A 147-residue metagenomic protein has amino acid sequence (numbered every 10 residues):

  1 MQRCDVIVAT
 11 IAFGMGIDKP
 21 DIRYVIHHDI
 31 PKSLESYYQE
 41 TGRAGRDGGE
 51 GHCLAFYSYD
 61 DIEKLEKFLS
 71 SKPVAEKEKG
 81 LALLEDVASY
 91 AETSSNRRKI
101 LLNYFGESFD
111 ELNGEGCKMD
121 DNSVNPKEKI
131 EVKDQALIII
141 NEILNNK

Functional and structural regions predicted by a protein language model:
M1-F13, I17-K147: C-terminal helicase lobe
